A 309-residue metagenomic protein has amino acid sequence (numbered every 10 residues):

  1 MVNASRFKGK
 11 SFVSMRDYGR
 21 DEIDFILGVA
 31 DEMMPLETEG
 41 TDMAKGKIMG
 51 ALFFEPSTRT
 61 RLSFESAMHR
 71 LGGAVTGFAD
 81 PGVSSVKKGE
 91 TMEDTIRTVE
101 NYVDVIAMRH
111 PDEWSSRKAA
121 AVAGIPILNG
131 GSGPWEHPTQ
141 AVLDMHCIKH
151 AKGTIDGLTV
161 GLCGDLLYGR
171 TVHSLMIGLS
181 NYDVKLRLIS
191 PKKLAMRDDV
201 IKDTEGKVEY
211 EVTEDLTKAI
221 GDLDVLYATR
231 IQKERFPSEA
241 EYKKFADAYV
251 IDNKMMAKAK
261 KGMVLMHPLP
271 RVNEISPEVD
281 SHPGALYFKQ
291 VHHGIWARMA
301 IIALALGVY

Functional and structural regions predicted by a protein language model:
M1-L62, S66: Positively charged, low-complexity intrinsically disordered leader regions
D31, F54, P111, R230-Q232 (+1 more regions): Short glycine-/small-residue-rich Rossmann-like dinucleotide-binding loops
D42-K149, N273-I275: Phosphate/diphosphate ligand-binding glycine-rich loop within oxidoreductases
A44-M49, D156-L158, G262: Phosphate-coordination loops involved in phosphoryl transfer and adenosine-cofactor binding
F54-A67, H150-A228: Glycine-rich phosphate/diphosphate-binding loop of Rossmann-like nucleotide-binding domains
E205-V279, G284: Rossmann-like adenosine-cofactor binding region
S281-Y309: C-terminal helix-to-coil terminal segments
